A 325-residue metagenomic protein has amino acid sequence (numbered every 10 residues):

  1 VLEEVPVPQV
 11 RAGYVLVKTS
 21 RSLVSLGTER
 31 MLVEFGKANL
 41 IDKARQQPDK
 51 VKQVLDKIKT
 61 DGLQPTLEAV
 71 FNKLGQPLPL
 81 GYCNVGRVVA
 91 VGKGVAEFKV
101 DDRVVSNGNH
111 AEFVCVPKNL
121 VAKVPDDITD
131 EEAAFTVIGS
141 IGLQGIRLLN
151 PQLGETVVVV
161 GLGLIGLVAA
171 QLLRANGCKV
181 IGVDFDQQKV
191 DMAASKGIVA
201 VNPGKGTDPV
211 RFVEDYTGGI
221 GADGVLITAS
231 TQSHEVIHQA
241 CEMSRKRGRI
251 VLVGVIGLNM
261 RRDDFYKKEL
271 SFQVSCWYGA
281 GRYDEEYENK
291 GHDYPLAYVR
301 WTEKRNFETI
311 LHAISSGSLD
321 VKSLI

Functional and structural regions predicted by a protein language model:
P8-N84, K267: N-terminal glycine-rich beta->alpha transition that marks the start or flank of a dinucleotide-binding site
P65-L74, C83-N107: A glycine-/small-residue-rich N-terminal strand-loop-strand element that serves as the cofactor-binding glycine loop
P79-Y82, N107-K118: A structural motif shared across PLP-dependent enzymes of the aminotransferase-like
G108, D184-F185, C276: Conserved acidic E/D residue at the C-terminus of a beta-strand in Rossmann-like folds
T129-G206, R211: Mid-domain Rossmann-like dinucleotide-binding core that forms the NAD(H)/NADP(H) cofactor-binding site
P151, D191, K196-Q273: Glycine-rich cofactor phosphate-binding loops and adjacent beta1-alpha1 units of small-molecule cofactor enzyme domains
E288-I325: Glycine- and charged-residue-rich phosphate/anionic-cofactor binding loop of Rossmann-like
